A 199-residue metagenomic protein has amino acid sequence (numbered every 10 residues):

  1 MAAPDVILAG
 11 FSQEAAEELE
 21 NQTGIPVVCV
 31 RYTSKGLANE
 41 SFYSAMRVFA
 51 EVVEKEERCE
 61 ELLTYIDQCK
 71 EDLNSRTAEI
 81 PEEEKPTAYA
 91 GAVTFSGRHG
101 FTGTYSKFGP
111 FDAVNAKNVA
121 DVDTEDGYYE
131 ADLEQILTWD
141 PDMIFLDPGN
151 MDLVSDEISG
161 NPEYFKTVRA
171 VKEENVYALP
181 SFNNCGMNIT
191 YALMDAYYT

Functional and structural regions predicted by a protein language model:
M1-V52, Y129-T167: Acidic/His-rich segments in extracytoplasmic proteins that coordinate ligands and/or metal ions
A2, I25, P110-A113, D121 (+2 more regions): Conserved N-terminal glycine/acidic-rich loop preference
A15-S96, A120-V122, P180-T199: Extracytoplasmic substrate-binding proteins
Q22-I25, V114-N115, K172: Short, structured coil segments at secondary-structure junctions
E79-E82, P110, Q135-T138, V168-R169: Short, conserved, surface-exposed binding loops centered on an aromatic residue
G97-P110, G149-E173: Extracytoplasmic/periplasmic substrate-binding proteins
G100-G127: Alpha-helical, coiled-coil/dimerization segments enriched in small aliphatic residues
